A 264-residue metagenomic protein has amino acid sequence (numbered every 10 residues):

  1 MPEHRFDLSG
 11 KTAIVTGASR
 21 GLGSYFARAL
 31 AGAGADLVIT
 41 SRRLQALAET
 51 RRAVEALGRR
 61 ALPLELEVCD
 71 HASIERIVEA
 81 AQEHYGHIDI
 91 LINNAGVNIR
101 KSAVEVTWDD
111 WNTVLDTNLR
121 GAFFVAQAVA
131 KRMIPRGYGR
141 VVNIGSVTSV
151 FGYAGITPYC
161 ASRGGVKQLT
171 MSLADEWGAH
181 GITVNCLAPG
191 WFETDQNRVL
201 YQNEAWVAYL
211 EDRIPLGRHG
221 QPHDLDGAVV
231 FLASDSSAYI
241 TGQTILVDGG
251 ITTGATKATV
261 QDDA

Functional and structural regions predicted by a protein language model:
P2-R5, F151, V230, T241-A264: Short C-terminal tail/terminal secondary-structure segment of NAD(P)H-dependent dehydrogenase/reductase domains
S19-G21: Conserved glycine-rich cofactor-binding loop
L44, L66-I77, W108, D224: The beta1-alpha1 cofactor-binding region of Rossmann-like NAD(H)/NADP(H)-dependent oxidoreductases
S102-A103, D110-L115, L210: Substrate-binding pocket helix/loop in short-chain dehydrogenase/reductase
A126, S162: Active-site helix of classical SDR
K131, D175-A179, A238: Alpha-helical segment proximal to the catalytic Tyr-Lys
S146: Residue(s) in the substrate-gating loop at a strand-loop-helix junction that position the organic substrate next
